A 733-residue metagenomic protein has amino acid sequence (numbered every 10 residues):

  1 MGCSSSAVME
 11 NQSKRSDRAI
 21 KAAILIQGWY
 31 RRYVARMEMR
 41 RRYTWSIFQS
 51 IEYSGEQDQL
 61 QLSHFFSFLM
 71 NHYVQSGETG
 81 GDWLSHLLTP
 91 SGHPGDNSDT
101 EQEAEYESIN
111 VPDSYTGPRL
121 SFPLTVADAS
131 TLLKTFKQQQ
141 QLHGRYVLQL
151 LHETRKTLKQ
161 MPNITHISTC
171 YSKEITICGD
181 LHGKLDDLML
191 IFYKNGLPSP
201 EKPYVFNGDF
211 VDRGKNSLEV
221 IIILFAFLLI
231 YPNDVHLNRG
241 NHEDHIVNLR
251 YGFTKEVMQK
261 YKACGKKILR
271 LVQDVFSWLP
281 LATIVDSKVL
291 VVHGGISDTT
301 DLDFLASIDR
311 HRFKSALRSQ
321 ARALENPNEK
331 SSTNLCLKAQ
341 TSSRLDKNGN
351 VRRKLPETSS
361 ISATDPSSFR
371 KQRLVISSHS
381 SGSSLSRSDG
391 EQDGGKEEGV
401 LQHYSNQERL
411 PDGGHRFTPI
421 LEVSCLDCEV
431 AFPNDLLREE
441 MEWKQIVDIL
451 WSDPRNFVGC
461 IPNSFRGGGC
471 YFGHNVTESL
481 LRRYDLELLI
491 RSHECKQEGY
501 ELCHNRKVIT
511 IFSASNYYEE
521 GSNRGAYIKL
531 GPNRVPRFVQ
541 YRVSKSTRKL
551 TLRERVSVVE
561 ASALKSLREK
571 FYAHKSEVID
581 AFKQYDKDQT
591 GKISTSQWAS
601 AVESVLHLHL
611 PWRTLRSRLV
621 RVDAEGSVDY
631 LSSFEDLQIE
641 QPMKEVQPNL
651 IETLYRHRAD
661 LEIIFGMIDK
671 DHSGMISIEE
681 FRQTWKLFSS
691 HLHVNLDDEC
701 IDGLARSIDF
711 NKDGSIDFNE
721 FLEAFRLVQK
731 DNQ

Functional and structural regions predicted by a protein language model:
M1-T131, T135-Q138, L142, E153: Calmodulin-binding regulatory segments centered on IQ motifs and their flanking, Ser/Pro-rich intrinsically disordered
M39-F48, V147-L150, I167-I175, N207-G208 (+12 more regions): Short amphipathic alpha-helical segments embedded in low-complexity Lys/Glu-rich regions
T89, H93-L148, E256-K260, V289 (+4 more regions): Active-site-proximal loop/helix segment associated with metal-binding centers of metalloenzymes
T154, D180, D209, L224 (+5 more regions): Divalent metal-coordination and catalytic microenvironments
I177-G179, Y204-G208, V235-G240, V291-V292 (+4 more regions): Active-site neighborhood of phospho(di)ester-bond hydrolases with catalytic His/Asp-centered motifs
C178, D186-R250, T254-K255, W612: Core catalytic region of metal-dependent phosphoesterases/phosphodiesterases, especially metallo-beta-lactamase-like
E577-T590, P611-D636, R658-S673, D697-N719: Primarily EF-hand calcium-binding motifs
K592-L608, Y630-Q641, I676-L692, F718-Q729: Amphipathic regulatory helices of Ca2+-sensor modules
